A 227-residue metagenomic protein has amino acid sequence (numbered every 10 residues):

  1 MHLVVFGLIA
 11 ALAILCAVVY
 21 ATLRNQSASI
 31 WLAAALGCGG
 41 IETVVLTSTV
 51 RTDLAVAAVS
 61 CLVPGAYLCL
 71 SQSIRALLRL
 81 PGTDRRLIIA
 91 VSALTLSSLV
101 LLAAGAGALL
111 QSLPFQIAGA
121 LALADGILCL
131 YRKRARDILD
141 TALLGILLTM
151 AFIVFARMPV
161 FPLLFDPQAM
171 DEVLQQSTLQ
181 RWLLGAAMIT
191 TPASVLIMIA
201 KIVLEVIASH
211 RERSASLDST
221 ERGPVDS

Functional and structural regions predicted by a protein language model:
M1-L12: Hydrophobic transmembrane alpha-helical segments in integral membrane proteins
L12-A28, I41-L174, R181, M188-P192 (+1 more regions): Juxtamembrane segments at transmembrane-helix boundaries in multi-pass signal-transduction membrane proteins
A193-S209: Transmembrane alpha-helical segments in integral membrane proteins
L204-R222: Cytosolic signal-transmission helices at domain junctions
V225-S227: Active-site-proximal structural segments of metal-dependent nucleotidyl cyclase/transferase enzymes
